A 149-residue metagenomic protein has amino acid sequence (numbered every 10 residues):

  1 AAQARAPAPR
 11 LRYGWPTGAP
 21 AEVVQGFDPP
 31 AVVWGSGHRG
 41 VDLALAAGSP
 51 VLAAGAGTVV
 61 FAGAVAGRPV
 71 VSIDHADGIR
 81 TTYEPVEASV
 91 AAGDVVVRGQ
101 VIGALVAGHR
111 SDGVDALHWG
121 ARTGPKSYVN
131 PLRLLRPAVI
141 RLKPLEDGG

Functional and structural regions predicted by a protein language model:
A1-V70, V97-R98, V129-G149: Surface-exposed, glycine-biased beta-strand/turn segments
V24, T58-V60, E87, G103-V106: Conserved positions in beta-strands of structured domains
A46-S49, P85, A91: A structural connector/turn signal
A54, V90-V96, I102: Short, well-ordered loop/turn sites that connect or cap secondary structure elements
A54-S89, D115-H118: Zn2+-dependent peptidoglycan hydrolase active-site motif and core
V70-I73, V96-S111, L117-W119: Short hydrophobic beta/alpha edge segments that flank linear recognition/processing sites
L105, Y128-V129: Low-complexity, Ser/Thr/Pro-rich intrinsically disordered linker/stalk segments at domain junctions
G120-P125: Short, exposed beta-strand-loop hairpins at the edges of beta-sheets in extracellular/periplasmic proteins
